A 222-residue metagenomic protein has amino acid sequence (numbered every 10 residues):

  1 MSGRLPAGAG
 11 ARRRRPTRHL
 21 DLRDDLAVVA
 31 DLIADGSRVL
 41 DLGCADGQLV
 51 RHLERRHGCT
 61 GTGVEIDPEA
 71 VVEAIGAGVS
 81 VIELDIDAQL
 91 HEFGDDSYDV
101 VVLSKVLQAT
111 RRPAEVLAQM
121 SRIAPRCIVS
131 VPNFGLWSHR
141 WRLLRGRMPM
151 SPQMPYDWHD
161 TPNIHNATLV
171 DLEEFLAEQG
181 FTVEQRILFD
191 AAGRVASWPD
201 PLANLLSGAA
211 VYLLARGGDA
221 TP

Functional and structural regions predicted by a protein language model:
A7-L22: Class I SAM-dependent methyltransferase Rossmann-like catalytic core, especially the SAM/SAH-binding loop
H19-G36: Conserved alpha-helix/loop element of class I SAM-dependent methyltransferases that forms part of the SAM/SAH-binding
G43-A45: Class I SAM-dependent methyltransferase "Motif I" SAM/SAH-binding loop
G47-R51: Glycine-rich SAM-binding Motif I of class I
H52-Q89: Class I SAM-dependent methyltransferase SAM/SAH-binding core
Q89-D95: Short conserved loop adjoining the S-adenosyl-L-methionine
V100-R111: A short SAM/SAH-binding and catalytic strip from SAM-dependent methyltransferases
A114-Q119, R126-A220: S-adenosyl-L-methionine-dependent methyltransferase catalytic module, highlighting the catalytic core
